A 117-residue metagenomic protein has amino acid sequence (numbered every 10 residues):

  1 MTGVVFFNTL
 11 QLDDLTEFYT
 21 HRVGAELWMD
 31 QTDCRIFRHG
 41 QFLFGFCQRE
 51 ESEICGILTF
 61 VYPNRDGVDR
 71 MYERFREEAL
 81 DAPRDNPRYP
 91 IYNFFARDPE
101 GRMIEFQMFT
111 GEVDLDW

Functional and structural regions predicted by a protein language model:
M1, E51-C55, P87-R88: Short glycine-enriched loop/turn motifs at secondary-structure junctions
M1-T16, I57-L58, V113-W117: N-terminal beta-strand motif that seeds the catalytic metal site of vicinal oxygen chelate
L10-A25, R74: Amphipathic alpha-helical segments
Q11, F60-M103: Vicinal oxygen chelate
V23-Q31, E77-P83: Short secondary-structure junctions
A25-G56, Y62, M103-T110: Conserved short beta-strand elements that form part of the metal-binding/catalytic scaffold of enzyme active sites
G45-F46, A82, V113-D116: A short, acidic/glycine-rich surface segment
D98-P99, F106, G111, D116-W117: C-terminal regulatory/oligomerization modules of transcriptional regulators
